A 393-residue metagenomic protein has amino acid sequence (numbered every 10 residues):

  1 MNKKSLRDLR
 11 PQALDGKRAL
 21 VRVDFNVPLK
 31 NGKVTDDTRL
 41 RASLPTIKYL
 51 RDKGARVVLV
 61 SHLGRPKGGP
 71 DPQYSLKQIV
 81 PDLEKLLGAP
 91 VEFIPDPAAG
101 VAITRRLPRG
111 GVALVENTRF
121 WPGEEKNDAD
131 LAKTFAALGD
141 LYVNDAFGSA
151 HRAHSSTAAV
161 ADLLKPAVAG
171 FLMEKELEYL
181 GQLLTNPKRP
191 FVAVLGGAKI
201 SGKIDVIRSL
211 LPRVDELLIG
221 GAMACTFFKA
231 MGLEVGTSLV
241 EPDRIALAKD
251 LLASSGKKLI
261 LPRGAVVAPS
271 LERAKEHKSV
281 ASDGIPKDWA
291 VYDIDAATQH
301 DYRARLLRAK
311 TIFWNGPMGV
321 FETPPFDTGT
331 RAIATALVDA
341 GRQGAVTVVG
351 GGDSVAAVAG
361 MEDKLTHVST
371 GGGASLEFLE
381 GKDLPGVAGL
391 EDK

Functional and structural regions predicted by a protein language model:
M1-K393: Active-site loop-to-helix "anion-binding N-cap" substructures in soluble metabolic enzymes
